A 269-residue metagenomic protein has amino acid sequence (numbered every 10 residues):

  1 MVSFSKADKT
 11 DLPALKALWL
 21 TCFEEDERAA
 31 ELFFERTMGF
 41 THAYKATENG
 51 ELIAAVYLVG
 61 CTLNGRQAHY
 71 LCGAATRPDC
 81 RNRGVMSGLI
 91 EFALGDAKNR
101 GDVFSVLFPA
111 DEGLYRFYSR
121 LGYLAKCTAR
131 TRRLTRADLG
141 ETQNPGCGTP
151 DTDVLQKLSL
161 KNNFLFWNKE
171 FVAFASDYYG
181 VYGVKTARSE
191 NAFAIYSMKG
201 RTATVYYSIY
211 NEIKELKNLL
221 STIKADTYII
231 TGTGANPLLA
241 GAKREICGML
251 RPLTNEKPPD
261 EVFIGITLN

Functional and structural regions predicted by a protein language model:
M1-F4: Extreme N-terminal starter segment of soluble prokaryotic enzymes
L12, A17-T62, S159-T186: Active-site rim helix/loop that mediates acceptor-substrate recognition in acyltransferases
M38, Y44-A46, I53, V59 (+8 more regions): Core nucleotidyl-transferase/polymerase catalytic module
K45, E51-G60, Q67-A75, V106 (+2 more regions): Conserved beta-strand in the GNAT
T76, N82-A97, R120, N211-I223: Conserved acetyl-CoA-binding loop-helix of GNAT-fold acetyltransferases
I90, A97-A110, K224-G234: Conserved GNAT acetyl-CoA-binding A-motif
S119-G140, G200, Y206-N269: Active-site/acyl-donor-binding loops of N-acyltransferases
L121-E212: Amide-forming acyltransferase catalytic core, primarily the GNAT-like/NAT-type and related acyltransferase folds
